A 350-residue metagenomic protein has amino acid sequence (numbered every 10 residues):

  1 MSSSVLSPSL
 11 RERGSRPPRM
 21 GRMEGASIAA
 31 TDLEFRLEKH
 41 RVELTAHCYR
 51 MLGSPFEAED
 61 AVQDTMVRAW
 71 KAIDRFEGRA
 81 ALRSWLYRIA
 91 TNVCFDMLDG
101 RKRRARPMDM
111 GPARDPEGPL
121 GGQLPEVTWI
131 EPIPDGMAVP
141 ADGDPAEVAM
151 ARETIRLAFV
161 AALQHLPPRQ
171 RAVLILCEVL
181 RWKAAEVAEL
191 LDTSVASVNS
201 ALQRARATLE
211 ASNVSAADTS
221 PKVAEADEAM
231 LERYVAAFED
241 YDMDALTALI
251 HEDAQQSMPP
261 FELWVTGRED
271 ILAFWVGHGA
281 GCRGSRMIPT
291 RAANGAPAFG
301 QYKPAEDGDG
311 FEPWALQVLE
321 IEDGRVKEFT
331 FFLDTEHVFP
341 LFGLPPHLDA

Functional and structural regions predicted by a protein language model:
M20, E24, I28, D115-L157 (+1 more regions): Acidic, proline/glycine-rich intrinsically disordered inter-domain spacer in sigma factors
M23-A46, F56-E59, W70: A short, charge-rich alpha-helical start-of-domain segment used by transcription regulators
E38, Y49, C177-V179: Short amphipathic helical patch at the helix-1/turn junction of helix-turn-helix
V42, V67, M110, G143-A146 (+5 more regions): C-terminal and inter-domain tail/linker signature
L44, C48, L86, A90-L98: Hydrophobic-face residues of short alpha-helical interaction/recognition segments
D60-V67, A80-N92: Structural recognition of an alpha-helix C-terminal capping motif at a helix-to-coil junction
M66-L82, D96-A105, Q164, S212-A216: Sigma70-family region 2
T91-M110, P116-Q123, E210-A211: Arg/Lys-rich amphipathic alpha helix in sigma70-family domain 2
